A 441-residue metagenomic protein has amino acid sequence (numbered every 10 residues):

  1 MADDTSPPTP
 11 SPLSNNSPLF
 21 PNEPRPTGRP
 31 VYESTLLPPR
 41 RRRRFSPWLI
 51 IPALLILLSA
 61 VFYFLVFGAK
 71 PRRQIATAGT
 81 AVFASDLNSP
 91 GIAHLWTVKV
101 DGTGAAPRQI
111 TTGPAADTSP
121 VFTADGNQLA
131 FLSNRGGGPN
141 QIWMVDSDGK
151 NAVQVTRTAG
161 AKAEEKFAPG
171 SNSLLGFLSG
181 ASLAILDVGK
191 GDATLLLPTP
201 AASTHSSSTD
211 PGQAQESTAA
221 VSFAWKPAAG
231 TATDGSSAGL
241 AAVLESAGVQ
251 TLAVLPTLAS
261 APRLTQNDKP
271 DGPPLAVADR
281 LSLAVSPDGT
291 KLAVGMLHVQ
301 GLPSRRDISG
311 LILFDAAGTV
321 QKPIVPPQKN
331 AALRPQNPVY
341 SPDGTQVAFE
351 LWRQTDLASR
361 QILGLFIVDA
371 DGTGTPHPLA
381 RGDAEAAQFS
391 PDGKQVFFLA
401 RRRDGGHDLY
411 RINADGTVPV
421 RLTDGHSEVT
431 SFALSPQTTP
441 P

Functional and structural regions predicted by a protein language model:
A2-L13, S17-P441: Sequence signature of WD/YWTD-type beta-propeller architectures
